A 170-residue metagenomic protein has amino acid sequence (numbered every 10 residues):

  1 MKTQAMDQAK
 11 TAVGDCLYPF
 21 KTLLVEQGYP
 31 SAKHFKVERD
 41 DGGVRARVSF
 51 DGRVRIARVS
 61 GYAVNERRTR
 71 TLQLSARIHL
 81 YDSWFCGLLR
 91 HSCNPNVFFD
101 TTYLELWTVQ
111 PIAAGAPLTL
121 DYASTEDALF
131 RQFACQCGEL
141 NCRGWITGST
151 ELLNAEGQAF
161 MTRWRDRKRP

Functional and structural regions predicted by a protein language model:
M1-P170: Conserved catalytic SET/PR domain of SAM-dependent protein methyltransferases, capturing the structural core that binds
